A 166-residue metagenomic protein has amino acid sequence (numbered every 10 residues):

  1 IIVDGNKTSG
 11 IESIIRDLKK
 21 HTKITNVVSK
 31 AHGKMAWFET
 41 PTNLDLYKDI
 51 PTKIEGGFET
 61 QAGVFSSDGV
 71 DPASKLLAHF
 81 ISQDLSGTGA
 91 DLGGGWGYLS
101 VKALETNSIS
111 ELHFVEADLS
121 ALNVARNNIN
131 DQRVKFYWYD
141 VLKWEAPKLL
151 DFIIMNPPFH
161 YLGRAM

Functional and structural regions predicted by a protein language model:
I1-Y47, A62-D84, G94-M166: S-adenosylmethionine
I50-G63: A short, charged helix-loop
D91: Class I SAM-dependent methyltransferase core
